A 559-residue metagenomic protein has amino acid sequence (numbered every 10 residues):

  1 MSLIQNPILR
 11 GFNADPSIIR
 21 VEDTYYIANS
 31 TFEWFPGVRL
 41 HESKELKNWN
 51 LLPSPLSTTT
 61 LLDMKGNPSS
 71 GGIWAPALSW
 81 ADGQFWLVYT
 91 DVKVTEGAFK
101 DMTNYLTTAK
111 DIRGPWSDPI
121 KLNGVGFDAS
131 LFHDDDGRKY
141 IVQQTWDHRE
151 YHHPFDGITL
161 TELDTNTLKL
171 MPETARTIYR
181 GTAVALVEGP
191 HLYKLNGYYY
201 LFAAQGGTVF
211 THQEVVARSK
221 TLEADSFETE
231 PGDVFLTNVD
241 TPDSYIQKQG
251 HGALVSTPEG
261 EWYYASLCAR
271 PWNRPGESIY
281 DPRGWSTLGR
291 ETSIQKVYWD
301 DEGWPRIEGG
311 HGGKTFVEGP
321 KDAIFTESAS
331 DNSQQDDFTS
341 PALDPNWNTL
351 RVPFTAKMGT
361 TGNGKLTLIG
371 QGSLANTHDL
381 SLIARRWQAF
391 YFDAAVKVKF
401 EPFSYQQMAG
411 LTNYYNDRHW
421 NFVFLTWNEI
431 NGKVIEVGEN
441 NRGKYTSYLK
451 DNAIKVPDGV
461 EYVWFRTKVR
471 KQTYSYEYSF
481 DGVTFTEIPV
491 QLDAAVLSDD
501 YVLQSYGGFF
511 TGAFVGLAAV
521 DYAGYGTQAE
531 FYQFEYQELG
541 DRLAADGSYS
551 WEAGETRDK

Functional and structural regions predicted by a protein language model:
M1-K559: Carbohydrate-active catalytic/glycan-binding domains of CAZyme proteins, especially the secreted or lumenal ectodomains
